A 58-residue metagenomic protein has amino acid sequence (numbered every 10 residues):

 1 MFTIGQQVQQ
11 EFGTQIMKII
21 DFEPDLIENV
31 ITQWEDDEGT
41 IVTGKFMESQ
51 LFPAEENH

Functional and structural regions predicted by a protein language model:
T3-Q7, E11-P53: Basic/aromatic-rich interaction segments and small domains that mediate binding to polyanionic partners
A54-H58: Long, low-complexity intrinsically disordered regions
